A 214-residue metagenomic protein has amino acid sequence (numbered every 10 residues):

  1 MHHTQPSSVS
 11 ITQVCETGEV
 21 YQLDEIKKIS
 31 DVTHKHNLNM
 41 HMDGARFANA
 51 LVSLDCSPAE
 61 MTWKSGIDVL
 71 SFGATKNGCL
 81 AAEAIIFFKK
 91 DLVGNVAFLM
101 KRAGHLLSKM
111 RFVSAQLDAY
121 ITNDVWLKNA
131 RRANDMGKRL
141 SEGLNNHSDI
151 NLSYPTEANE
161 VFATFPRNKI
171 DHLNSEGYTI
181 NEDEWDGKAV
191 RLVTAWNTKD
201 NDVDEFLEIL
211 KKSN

Functional and structural regions predicted by a protein language model:
M1-E176, E184-T198, F206-S213: Conserved PLP-enzyme active-site core in the AAT-like
